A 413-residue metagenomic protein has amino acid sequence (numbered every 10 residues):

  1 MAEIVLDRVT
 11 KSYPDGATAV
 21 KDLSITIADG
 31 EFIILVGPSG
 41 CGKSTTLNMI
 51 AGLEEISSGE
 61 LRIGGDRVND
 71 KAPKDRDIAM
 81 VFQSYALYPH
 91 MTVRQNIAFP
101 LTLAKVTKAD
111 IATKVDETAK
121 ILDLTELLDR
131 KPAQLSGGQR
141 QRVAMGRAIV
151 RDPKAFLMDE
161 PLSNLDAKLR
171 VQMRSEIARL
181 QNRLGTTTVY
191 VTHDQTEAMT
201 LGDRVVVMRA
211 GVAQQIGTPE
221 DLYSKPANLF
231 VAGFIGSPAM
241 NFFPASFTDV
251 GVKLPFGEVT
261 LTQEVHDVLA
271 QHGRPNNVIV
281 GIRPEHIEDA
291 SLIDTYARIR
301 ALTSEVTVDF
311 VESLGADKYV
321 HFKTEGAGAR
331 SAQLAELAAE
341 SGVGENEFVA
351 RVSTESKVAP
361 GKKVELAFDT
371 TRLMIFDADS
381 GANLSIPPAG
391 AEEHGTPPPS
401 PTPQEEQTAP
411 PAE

Functional and structural regions predicted by a protein language model:
G16-T18: Short coil-to-beta microelement around the adenine-binding A-loop and adjacent beta1/P-loop entry of ABC ATPase
V36-P38: The feature captures the beta-strand-to-loop junction immediately N-terminal to the Walker
A51: Helix-to-loop junction immediately C-terminal to a conserved catalytic motif
S57-E60, D110, A210, L373: Conserved coupling/switch loops of ABC nucleotide-binding domains, chiefly the family-specific signature
E60-R62, D66-R67, V212: ATP-binding/catalytic-site motifs of ATP-hydrolyzing domains
K71-F234: ABC ATPase nucleotide-binding domains
D249-E413: Non-catalytic connector elements of ABC transporters
